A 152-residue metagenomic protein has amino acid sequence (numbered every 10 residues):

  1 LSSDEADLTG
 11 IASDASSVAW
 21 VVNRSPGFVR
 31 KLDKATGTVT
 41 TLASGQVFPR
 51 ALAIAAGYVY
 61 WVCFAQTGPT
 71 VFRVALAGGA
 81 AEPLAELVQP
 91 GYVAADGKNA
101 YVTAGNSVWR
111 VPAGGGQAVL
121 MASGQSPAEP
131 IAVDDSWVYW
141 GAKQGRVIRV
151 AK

Functional and structural regions predicted by a protein language model:
L1-E5, L42-Q46, P83-V88, M121-Q125: Surface loop/turn motifs at the tips and blade-to-blade linkers of beta-strand repeat domains
L1-S2, G10, W20, V119 (+2 more regions): An edge-strand/N-cap motif at the start of beta-rich repeat modules
D7-D14, V47-A55, V88-G97, P127-D135: Repeated scaffold domains used in trafficking and secretory/extracellular systems, primarily beta-propellers
D14, S25, A55, T67 (+4 more regions): Short loop/turn segments that connect beta-strands within the blades of beta-propeller domains, predominantly WD40
V18-V21, Y60-V62, Y101-T103, Y139-G141: Residue position within the beta-strands of beta-propeller blades
G27-K31, P69-V74, N106-V111, G145-R149: A short loop-to-beta-strand structural motif that recurs across blades of beta-propeller domains
L32-G37, A75-G79, P112-G116, A151-K152: Short loop/turn segments that connect beta-strands within beta-propeller blades
P127-K152: Blade-level signature of beta-propeller repeat domains, shared across WD40, Kelch, NHL, RCC1 and BNR/Asp-box propellers
